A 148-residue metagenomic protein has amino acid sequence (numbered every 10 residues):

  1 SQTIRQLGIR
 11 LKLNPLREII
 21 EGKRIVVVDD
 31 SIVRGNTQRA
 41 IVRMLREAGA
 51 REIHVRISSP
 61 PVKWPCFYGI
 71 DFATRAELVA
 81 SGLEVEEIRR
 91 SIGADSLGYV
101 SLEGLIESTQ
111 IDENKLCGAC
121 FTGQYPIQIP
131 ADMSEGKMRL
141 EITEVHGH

Functional and structural regions predicted by a protein language model:
S1-H148: PRPP-associated nucleotide enzymes
